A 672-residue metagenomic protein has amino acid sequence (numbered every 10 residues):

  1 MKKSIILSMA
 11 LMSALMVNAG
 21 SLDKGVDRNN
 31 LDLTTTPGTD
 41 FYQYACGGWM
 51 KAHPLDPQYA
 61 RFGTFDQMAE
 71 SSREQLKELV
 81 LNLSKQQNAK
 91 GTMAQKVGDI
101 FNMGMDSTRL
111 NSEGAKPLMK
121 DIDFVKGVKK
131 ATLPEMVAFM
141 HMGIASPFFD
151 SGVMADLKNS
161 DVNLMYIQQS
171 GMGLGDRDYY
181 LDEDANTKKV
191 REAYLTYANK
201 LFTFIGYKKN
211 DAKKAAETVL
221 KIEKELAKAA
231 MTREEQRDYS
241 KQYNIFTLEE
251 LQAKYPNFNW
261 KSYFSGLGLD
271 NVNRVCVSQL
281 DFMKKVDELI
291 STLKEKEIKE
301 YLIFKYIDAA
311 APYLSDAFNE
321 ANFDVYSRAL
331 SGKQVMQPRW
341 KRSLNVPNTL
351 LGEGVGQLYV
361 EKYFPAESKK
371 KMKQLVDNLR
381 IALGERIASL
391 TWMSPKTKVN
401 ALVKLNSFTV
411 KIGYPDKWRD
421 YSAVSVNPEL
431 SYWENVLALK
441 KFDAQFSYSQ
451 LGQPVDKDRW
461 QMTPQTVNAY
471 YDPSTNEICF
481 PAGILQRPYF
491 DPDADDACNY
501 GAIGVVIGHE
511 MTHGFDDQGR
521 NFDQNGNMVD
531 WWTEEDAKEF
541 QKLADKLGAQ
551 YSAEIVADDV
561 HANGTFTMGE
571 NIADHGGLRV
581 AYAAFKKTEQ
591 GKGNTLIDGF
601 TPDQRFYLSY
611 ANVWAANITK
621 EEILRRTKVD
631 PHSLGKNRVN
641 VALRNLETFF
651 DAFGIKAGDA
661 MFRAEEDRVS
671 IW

Functional and structural regions predicted by a protein language model:
M1-S21: Bacterial Sec-dependent N-terminal signal peptides
G20-N29: Short, Gly/Pro- and small/polar-rich lid/capping loops
R28, A52-D56, S151-V153, D176-D178 (+4 more regions): Short, solvent-exposed loop/turn and secondary-structure capping segments
N30-K51, Y180, D184-T203, M568 (+1 more regions): Hydrophobic/aromatic-rich, well-ordered segments within soluble, folded domains that form packed cores
T35-T39, Y44-R109: Active-site-surrounding "flap" and adjacent substrate/cofactor-binding loops of secreted or lumenal enzymes, prototyped
Q58-V80, N210-A229, N499-V505, D598 (+1 more regions): Short secondary-structure subsegments characteristic of cysteine-rich extracellular domains
A69, V219, K254-N257, C276-L280 (+4 more regions): Intrinsically disordered, low-complexity linker/terminal regions across diverse proteins
L83-Q374, N378: Noncatalytic, helix-rich "gating/capping" subdomain that lines the substrate-entry/channel surface of large enzyme
